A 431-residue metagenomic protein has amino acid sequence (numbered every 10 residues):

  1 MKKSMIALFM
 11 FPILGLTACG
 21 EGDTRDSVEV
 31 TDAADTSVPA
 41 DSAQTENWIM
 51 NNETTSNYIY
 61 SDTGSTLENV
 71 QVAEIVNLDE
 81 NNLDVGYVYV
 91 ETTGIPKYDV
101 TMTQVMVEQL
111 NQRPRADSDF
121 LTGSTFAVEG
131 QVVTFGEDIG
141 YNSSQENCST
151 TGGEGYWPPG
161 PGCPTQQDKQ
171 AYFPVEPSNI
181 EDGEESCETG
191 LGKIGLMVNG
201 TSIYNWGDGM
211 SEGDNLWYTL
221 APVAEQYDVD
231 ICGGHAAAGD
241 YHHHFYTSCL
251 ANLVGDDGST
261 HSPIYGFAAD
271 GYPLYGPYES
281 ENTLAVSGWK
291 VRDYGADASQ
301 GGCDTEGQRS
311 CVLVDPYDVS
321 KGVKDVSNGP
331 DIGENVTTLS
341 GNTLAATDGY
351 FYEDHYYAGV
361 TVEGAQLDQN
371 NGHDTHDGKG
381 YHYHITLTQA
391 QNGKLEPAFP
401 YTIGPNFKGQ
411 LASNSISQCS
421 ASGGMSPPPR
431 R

Functional and structural regions predicted by a protein language model:
K2-F9: Sec-dependent signal peptide recognition, specifically the positively charged N-region followed immediately by
G15-A18: C-terminal motif of bacterial Sec signal peptides marking the signal peptidase cleavage site
G20, N147-S149, G162-P164, S186-E188 (+5 more regions): Sequence contexts marking disulfide-bonded cysteines in secreted/extracellular proteins
D23-V223: Solvent-exposed N-terminal domain segments of exported/luminal and surface proteins
S149-G155, T219-D230, A358-N370: Short linear interaction motifs
P174-P273, P277-E281: Extracellular-facing segments of soluble proteins and assemblies that are Gly/Ser/Thr-biased and enriched in aromatics
S287-S415, S420-R430: Extended, compositionally biased non-globular segments
